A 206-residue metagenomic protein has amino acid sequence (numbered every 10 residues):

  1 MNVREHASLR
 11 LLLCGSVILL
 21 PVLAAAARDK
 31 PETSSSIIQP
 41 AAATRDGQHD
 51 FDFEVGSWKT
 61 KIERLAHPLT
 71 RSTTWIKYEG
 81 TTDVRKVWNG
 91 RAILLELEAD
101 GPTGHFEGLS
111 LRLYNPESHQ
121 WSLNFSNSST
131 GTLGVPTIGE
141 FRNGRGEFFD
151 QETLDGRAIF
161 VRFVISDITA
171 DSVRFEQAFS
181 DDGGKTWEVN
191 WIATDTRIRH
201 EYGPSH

Functional and structural regions predicted by a protein language model:
M1-L9: N-terminal secretory signal peptides that target proteins for export/translocation
E5, L23-A25: Coiled-coil-like amphipathic alpha-helices with heptad-repeat character
R10-V22: Bacterial N-terminal signal peptides
A26-H206: Hydrophobic small-molecule pocket/channel-lining residues, especially in calycin-type beta-barrels
